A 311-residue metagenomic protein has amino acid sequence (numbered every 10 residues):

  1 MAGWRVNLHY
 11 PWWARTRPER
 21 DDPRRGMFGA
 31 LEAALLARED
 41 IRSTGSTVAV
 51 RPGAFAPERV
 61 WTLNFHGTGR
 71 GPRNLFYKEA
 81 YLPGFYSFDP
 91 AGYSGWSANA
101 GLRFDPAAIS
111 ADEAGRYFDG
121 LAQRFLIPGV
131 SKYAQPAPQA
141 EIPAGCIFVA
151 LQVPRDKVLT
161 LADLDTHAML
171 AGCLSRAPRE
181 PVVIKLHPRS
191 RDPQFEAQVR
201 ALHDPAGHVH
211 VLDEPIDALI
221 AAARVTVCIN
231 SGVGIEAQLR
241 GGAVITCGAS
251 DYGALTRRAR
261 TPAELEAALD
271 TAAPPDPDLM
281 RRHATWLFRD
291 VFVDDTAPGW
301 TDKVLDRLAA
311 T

Functional and structural regions predicted by a protein language model:
G3-V130: Secretory-pathway glycan-assembly enzymes, especially type II membrane glycosyltransferases that use nucleotide-sugar
R5-W13, H66-G67, E79, A144-D156 (+2 more regions): Short loop/turn segments at strand-loop or loop-helix junctions that form parts of catalytic or ligand-binding pockets
D22-A33, D163-R176, E196: Well-ordered, non-membrane alpha-helical segments in soluble/globular domains
R42-S46, E58-F65, K185, V211-L212 (+2 more regions): Short, hydrophobic beta-strand segments that form beta-sheet elements in well-ordered domains
P57-W61, R73, E180, A222-A223 (+1 more regions): Short, well-ordered alpha-helix to beta-strand connector turns
T68, D213-A259: A donor-sugar binding/catalytic signature common to diverse glycosyltransferases and related nucleotide-sugar
Y93-A144, T256-T311: Leloir-type glycosyltransferase catalytic cores
A171-H210: Catalytic donor nucleotide-activated moiety binding site of glycosyltransferases and closely related
